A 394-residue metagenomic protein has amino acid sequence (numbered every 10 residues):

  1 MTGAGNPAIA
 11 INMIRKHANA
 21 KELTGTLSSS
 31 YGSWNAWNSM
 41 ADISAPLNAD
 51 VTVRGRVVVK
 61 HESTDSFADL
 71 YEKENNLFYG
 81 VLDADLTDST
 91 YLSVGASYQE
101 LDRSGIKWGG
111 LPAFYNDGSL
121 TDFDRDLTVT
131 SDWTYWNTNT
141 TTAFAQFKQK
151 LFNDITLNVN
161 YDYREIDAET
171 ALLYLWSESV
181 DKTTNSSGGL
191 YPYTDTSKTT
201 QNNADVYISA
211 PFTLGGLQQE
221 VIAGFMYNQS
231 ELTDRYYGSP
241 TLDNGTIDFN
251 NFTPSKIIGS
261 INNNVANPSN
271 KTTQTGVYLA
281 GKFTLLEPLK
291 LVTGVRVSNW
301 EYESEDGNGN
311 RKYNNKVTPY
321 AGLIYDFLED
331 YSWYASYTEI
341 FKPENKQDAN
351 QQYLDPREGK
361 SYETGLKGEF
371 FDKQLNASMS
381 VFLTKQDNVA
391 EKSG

Functional and structural regions predicted by a protein language model:
G3-F78, L86-T90, T141, L375: Outer-membrane beta-barrel translocator/receptor signature
I9, L23, W37-A41, N76-G80 (+6 more regions): Hydrophobic, lipid-facing positions within transmembrane beta-strands of outer-membrane proteins
K21-G25, W37, V51-G55, N76 (+9 more regions): Outer-envelope beta-barrel architecture signal
S29-N35, A45, H61-D65, E74-N76 (+9 more regions): Transmembrane beta-strands of outer-membrane beta-barrel pores
E62-S66, Y79-K150, E165-T199, D243-A266 (+3 more regions): Acidic/polar loop-and-plug regions of large Gram-negative outer-membrane beta-barrel proteins
D85-T87, T199, Q218-S230, P268-Q386: Structural signature of Gram-negative outer-membrane beta-barrels, strongest in the C-terminal barrel of TonB-dependent
A143-I166, L190-E305: Face-selective signature of the C-terminal outer-membrane beta-barrel domain
K148-K150, T156-D162, I166-L172, E358-G394: Membrane-embedded beta-barrel scaffold of Gram-negative outer-membrane proteins
